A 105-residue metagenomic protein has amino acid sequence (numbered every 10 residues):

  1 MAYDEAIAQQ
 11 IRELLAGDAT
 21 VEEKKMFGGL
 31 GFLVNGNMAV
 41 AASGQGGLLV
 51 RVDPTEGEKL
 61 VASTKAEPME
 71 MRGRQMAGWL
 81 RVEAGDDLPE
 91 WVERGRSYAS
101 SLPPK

Functional and structural regions predicted by a protein language model:
M1-K105: Charge-dense, helix-prone N-terminal extensions
